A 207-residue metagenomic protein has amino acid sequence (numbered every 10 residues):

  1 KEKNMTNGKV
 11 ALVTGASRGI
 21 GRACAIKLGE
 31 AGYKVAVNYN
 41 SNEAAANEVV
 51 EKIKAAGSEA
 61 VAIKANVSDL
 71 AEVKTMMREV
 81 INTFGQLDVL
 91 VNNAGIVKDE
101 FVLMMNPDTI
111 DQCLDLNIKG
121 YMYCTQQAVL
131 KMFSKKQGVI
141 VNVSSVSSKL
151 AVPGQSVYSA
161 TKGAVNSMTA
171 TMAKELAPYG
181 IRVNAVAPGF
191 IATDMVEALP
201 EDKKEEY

Functional and structural regions predicted by a protein language model:
S17-R18: Conserved glycine-rich cofactor-binding loop
E43-A44, K64-M76, P107: The beta1-alpha1 cofactor-binding region of Rossmann-like NAD(H)/NADP(H)-dependent oxidoreductases
F101-V102, N106-L114, V196, K204-Y207: Substrate-binding pocket helix/loop in short-chain dehydrogenase/reductase
L103, L150-S156, P178-Y179: Active-site loop immediately N-terminal to the catalytic Tyr-X3-Lys motif of short-chain dehydrogenase/reductase
T125, T161: Active-site helix of classical SDR
L130, K174-P178: Alpha-helical segment proximal to the catalytic Tyr-Lys
S145: Residue(s) in the substrate-gating loop at a strand-loop-helix junction that position the organic substrate next
